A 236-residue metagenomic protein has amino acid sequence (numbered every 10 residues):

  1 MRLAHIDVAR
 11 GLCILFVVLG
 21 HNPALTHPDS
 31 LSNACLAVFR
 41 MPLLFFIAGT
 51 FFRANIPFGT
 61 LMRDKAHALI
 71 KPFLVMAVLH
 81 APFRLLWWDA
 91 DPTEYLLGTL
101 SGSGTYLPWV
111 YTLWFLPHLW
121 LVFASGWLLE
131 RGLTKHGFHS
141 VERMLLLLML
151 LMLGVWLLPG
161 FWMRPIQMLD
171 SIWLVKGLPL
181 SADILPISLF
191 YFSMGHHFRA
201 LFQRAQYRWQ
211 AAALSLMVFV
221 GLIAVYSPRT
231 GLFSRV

Functional and structural regions predicted by a protein language model:
M1-V236: Alpha-helical transmembrane segments and their immediate juxtamembrane cytosolic regions
